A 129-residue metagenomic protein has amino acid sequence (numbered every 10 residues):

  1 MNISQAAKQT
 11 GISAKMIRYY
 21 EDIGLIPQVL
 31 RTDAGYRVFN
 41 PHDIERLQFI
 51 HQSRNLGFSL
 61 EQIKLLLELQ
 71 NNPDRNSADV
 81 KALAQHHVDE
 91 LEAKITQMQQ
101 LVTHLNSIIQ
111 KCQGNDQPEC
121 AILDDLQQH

Functional and structural regions predicted by a protein language model:
M1-E68: Basic helix-turn-helix/winged-helix DNA-binding cores and closely related short helical interaction motifs
Q70-N72: Helix-adjacent hinge/juxtasegments
D74-H129: C-terminal regulatory/oligomerization modules of transcriptional regulators
